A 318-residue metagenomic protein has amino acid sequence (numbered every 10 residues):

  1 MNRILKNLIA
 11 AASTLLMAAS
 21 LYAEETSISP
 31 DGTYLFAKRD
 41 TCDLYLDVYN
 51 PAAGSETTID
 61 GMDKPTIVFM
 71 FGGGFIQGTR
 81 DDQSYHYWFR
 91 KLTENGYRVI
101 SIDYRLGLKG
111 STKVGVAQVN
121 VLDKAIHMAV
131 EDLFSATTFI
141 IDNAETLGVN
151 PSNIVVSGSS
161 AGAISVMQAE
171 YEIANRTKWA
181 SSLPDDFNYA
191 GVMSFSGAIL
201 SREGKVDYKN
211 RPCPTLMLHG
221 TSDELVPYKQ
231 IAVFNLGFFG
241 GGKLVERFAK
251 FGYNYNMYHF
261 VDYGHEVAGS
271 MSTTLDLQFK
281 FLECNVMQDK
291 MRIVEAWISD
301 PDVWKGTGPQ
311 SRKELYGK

Functional and structural regions predicted by a protein language model:
E24-M62: N-terminal cap/lid segment of alpha/beta-hydrolase-fold proteins
M62-G74: Short beta-strand element of the alpha/beta-hydrolase
G78-R80, S84, Y104-H127: Cap/lid segment of the alpha/beta-hydrolase catalytic domain
R80-I102: Short amphipathic alpha-helix adjacent to the substrate-entry channel of hydrolases
N120-E145: Alpha/beta-hydrolase active-site loop
T138-R211: Primarily recognizes the serine-hydrolase "nucleophile elbow" in alpha/beta-hydrolase and SGNH/GDSL folds
A180-F251: The feature captures the conserved acid-bearing segment of alpha/beta-hydrolase catalytic domains
A249-K318: C-terminal catalytic histidine-bearing segment of alpha/beta-hydrolase fold enzymes
